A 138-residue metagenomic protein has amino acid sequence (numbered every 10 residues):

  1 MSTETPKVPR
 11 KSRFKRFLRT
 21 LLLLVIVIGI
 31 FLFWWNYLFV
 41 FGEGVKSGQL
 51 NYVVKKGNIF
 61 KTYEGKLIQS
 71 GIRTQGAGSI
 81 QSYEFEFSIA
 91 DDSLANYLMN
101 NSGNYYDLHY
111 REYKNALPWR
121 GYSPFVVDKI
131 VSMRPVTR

Functional and structural regions predicted by a protein language model:
M1-R13: N-terminal Lys/Arg-rich, disordered targeting/topogenic segments
P9-R10, F17, T74-S79: Short, solvent-exposed cationic patches
L18-W34: Hydrophobic membrane-insertion alpha-helices, especially the h-region of bacterial N-terminal signal peptides
F31-G44: Aromatic-capped interface at the extracytoplasmic side of an N-terminal signal-anchor transmembrane helix
K46-E84: Short extracytoplasmic
I72-R138: Beta-strand-rich cores of mature extracytoplasmic or soluble domains
